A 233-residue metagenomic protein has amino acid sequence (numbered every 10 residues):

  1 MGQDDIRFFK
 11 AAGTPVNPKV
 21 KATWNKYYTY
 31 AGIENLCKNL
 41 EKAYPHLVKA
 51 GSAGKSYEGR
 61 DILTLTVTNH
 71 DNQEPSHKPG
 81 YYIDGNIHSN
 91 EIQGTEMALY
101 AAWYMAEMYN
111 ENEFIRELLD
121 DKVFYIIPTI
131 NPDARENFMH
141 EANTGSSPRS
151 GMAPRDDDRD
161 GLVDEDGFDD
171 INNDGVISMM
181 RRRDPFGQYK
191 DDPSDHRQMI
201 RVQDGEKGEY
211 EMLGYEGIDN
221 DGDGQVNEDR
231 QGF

Functional and structural regions predicted by a protein language model:
M1-F233: M14 metallocarboxypeptidase catalytic domain recognition
